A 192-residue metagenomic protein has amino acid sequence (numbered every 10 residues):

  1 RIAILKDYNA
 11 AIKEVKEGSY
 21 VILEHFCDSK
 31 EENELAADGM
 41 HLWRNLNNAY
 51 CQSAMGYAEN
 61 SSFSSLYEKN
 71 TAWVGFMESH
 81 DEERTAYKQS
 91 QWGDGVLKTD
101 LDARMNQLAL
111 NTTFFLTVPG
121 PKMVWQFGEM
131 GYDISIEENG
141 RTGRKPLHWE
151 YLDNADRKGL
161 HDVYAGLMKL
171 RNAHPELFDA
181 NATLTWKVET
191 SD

Functional and structural regions predicted by a protein language model:
R1-E82, T113-T117, G128-D192: Active-site-proximal helices and loops of the catalytic beta/alpha 8
R84-A86: Short, solvent-exposed loop/turn elements at domain surfaces
K88-S90: Short acidic, glycine/proline-rich loop/turn micro-motifs
G93-M105, L147-K158: Active-site rim elements
N106-T112: Conserved interdomain hinge at the start of the Helicase C-terminal
